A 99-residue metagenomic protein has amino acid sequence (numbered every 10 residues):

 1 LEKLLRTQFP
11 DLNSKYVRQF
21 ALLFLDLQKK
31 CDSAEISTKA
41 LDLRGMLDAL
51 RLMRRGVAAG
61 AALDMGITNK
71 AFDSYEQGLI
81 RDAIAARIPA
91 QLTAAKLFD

Functional and structural regions predicted by a protein language model:
L1-D99: C-terminal regulatory/interaction module of P-loop NTP-utilizing enzymes
